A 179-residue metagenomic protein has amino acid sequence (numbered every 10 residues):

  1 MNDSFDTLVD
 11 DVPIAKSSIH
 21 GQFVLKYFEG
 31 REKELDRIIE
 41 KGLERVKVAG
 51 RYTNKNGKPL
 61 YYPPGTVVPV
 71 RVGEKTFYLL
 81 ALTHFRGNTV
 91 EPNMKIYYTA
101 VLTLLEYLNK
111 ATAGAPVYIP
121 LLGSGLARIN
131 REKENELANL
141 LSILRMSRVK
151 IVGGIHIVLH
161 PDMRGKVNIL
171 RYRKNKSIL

Functional and structural regions predicted by a protein language model:
M1-L179: Macrodomain-like recognition of ADP-ribose-binding/processing modules
